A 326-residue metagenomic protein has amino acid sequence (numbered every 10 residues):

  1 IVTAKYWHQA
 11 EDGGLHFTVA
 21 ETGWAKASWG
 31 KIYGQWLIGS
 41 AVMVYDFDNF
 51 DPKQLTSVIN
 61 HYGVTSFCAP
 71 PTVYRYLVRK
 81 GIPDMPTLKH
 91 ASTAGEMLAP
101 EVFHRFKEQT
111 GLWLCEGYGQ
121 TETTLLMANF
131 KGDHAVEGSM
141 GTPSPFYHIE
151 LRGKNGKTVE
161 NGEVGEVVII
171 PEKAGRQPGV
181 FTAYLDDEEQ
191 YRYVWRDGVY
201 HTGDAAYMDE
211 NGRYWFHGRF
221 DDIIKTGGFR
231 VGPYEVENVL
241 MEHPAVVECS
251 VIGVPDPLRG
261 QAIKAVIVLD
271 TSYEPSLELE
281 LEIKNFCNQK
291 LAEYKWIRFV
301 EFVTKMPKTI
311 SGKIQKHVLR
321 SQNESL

Functional and structural regions predicted by a protein language model:
I1-T65, K80: Conserved AMP-binding/adenylation subdomain of ANL enzymes
E11, L37, V64-A69, V78-V136 (+1 more regions): Gly/Ser/Thr-rich phosphate-binding loop
E21, G95, G119, G141 (+2 more regions): Active-site glycine-centered loops adjacent to acidic/histidine catalytic or metal-binding residues that shape
F67, Q177, Q190, A205-K295 (+3 more regions): AMP-binding/adenylate-forming catalytic core of the ANL superfamily
M85-L88, V246, I297: Core-facing hydrophobic residues within beta-strands of well-ordered domains
G138-P143, V194-G198: Short Gly/Pro-enriched turn/cap motifs at secondary-structure boundaries
F146, K157-Y193, V231: Conserved ATP/PPi-binding loop(s) of AMP-dependent carboxylate-activating enzymes
E150-P171, Y207-N211, E274-E280, Q315: Conserved beta-loop-beta connector loops within the AMP-binding
